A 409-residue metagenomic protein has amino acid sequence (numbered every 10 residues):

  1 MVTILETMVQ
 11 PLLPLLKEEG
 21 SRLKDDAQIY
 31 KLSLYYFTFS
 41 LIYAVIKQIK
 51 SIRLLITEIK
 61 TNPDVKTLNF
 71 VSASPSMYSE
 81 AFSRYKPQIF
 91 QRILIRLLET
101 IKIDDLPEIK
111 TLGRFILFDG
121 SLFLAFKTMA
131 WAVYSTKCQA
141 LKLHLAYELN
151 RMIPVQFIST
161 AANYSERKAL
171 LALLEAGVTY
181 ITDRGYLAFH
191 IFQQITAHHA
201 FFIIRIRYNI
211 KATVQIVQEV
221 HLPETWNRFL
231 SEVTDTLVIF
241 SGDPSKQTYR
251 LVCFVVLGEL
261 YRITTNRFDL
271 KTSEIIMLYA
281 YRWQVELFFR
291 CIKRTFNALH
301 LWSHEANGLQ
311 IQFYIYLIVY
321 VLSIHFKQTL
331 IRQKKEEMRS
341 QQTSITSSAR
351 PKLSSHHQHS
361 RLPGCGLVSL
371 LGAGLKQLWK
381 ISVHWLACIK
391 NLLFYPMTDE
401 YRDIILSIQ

Functional and structural regions predicted by a protein language model:
M1-I116, L122-F126, Y395, S407: Gly/serine-rich nucleotide phosphate-binding loop at the start of the catalytic core of nucleotide/ADP-ribose-handling
M1-L23, Q28-K31, K110, Q215-V256 (+1 more regions): A short, flexible helix-boundary coil/loop motif
E108-T179: Polybasic low-complexity intrinsically disordered regions
P154-E259: An internal, acidic/charged active-site-proximal segment that coordinates divalent cations and/or engages
R250-V285: A conserved active-site cap/scaffold subdomain adjacent to cofactor or substrate pockets
I275-S303: Short amphipathic alpha-helical "interface-anchor" segments enriched in bulky aromatics
S303-K327: Basic, amphipathic alpha-helical segments enriched in Lys/Arg and hydrophobic/aromatic residues
